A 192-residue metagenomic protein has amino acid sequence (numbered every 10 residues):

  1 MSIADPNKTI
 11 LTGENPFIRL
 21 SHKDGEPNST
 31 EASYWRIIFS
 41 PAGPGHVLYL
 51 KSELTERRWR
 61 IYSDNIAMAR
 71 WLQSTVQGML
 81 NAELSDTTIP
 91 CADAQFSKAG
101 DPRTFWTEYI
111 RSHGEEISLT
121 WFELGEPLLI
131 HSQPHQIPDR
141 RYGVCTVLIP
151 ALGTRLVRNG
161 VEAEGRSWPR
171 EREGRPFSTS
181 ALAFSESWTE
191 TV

Functional and structural regions predicted by a protein language model:
M1-V192: Targeting-peptide/extracellular-domain and disordered-appendage signature
